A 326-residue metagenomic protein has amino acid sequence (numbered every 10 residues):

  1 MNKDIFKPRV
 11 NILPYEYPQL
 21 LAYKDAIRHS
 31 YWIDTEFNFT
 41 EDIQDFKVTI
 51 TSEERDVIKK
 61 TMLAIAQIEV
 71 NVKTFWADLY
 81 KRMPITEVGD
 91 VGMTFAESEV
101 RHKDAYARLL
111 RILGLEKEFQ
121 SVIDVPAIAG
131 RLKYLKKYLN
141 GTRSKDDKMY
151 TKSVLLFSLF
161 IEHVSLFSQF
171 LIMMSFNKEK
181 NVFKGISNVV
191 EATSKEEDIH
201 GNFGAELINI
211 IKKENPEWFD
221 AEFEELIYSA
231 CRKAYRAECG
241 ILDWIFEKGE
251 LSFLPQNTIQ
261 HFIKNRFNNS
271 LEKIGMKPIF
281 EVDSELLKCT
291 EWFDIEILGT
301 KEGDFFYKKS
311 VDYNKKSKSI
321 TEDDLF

Functional and structural regions predicted by a protein language model:
M1-F326: Non-heme di-metal
